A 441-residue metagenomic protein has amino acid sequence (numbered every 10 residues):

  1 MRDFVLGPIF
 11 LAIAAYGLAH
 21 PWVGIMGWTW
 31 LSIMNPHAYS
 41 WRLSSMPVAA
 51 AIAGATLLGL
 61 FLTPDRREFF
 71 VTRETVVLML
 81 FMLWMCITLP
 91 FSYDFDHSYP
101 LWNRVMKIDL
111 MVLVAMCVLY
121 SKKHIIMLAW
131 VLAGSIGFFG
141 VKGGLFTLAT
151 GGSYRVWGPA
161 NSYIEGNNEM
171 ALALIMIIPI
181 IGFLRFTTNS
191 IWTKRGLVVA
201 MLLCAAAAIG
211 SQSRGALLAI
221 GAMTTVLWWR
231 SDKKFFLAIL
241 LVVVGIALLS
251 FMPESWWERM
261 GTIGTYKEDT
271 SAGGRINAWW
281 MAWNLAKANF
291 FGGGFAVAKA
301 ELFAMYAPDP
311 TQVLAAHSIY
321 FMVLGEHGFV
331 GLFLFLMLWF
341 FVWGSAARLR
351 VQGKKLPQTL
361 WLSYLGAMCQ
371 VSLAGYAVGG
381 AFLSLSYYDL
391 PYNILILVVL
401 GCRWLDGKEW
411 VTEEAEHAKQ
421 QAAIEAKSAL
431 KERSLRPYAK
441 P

Functional and structural regions predicted by a protein language model:
M1-D3, L43-A50, L101, S162-I175 (+3 more regions): Membrane-interface micro-motifs in multi-pass membrane enzymes
M1-I87, Y93-D96, P100, K122-W130 (+5 more regions): Transmembrane signal-anchor hairpin modules in multi-pass inner-membrane enzymes, especially those that act on
P8-G17, A55-L57, M82-P90, K107-M111 (+8 more regions): Alpha-helical transmembrane segments of multi-pass inner-membrane proteins
H37-S45, T88-F91, V112-L119, G140-L148 (+4 more regions): Juxtamembrane membrane-interface segments at transmembrane alpha-helix termini
H37-W41, G158-M170, T270-G274: Short aromatic-rich membrane-water interface segments that cap or initiate transmembrane helices in multi-pass membrane
D96, N167, Q212-G215, L314-S318 (+1 more regions): Membrane-interface catalytic loops of GT-C/OST-like multi-pass glycosylation enzymes that act
S153, W157, N161, G264-H327 (+3 more regions): Long extracytoplasmic/lumenal interhelical loops at the membrane interface of multi-pass membrane proteins
H327-S372, N393, V398, R403: Hydrophobic transmembrane alpha-helices and their immediate junctions
